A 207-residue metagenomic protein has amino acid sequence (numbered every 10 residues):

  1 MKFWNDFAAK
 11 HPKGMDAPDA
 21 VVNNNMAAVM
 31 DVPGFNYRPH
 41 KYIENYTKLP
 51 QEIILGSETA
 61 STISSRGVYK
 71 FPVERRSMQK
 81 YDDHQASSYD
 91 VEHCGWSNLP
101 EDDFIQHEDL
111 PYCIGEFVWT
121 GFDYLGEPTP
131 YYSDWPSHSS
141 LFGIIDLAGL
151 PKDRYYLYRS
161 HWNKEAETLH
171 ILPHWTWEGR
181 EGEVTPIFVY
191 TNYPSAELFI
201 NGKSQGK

Functional and structural regions predicted by a protein language model:
M1-K207: Extended substrate-binding grooves/exosites of carbohydrate-active enzymes
